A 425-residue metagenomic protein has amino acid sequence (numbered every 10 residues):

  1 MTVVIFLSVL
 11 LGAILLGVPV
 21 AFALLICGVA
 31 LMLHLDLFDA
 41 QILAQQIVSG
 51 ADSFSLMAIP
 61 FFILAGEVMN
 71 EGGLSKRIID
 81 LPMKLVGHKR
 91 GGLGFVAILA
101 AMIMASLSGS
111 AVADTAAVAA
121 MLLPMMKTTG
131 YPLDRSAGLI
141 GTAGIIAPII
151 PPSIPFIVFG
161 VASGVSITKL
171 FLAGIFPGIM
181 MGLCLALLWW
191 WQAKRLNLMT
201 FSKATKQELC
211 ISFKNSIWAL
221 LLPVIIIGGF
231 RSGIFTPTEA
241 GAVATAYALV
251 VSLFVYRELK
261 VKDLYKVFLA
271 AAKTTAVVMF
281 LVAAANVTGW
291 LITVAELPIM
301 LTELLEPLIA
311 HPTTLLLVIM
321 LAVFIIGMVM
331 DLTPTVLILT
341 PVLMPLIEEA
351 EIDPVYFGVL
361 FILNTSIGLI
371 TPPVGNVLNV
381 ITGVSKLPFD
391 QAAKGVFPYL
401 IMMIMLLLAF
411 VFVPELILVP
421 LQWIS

Functional and structural regions predicted by a protein language model:
M1-S425: Alpha-helical transmembrane segments of multi-pass membrane transport proteins
